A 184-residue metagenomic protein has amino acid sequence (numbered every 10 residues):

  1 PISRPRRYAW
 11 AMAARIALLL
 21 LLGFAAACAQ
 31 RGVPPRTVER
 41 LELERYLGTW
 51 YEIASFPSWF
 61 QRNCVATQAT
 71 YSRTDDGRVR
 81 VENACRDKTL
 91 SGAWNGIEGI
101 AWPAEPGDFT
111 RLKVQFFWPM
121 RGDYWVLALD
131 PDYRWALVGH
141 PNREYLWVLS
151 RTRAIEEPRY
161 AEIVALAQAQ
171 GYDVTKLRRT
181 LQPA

Functional and structural regions predicted by a protein language model:
I16, G23, C28-A184: A beta-rich soluble binding module of mature secreted/lumenal proteins
